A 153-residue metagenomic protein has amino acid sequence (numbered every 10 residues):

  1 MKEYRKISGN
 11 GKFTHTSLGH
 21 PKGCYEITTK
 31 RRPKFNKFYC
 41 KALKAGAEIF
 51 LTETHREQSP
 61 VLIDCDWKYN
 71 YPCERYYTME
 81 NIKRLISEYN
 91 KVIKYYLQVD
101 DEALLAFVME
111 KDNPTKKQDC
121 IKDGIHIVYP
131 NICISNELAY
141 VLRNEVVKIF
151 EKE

Functional and structural regions predicted by a protein language model:
M1-I86, K91-Y95, V99: DNA replication initiation on ssDNA origins
R56-I63, E102-L138, L142: Histidine-centered divalent-metal-coordination microenvironment in nucleic-acid enzymes
Y71-K91, I121-E153: Helical (often loop-to-helix) elements that flank the catalytic cores of nucleotide-handling enzymes
Y96-L104, V147-E153: Flexible helix-coil linker/hinge segments at domain or subdomain boundaries
